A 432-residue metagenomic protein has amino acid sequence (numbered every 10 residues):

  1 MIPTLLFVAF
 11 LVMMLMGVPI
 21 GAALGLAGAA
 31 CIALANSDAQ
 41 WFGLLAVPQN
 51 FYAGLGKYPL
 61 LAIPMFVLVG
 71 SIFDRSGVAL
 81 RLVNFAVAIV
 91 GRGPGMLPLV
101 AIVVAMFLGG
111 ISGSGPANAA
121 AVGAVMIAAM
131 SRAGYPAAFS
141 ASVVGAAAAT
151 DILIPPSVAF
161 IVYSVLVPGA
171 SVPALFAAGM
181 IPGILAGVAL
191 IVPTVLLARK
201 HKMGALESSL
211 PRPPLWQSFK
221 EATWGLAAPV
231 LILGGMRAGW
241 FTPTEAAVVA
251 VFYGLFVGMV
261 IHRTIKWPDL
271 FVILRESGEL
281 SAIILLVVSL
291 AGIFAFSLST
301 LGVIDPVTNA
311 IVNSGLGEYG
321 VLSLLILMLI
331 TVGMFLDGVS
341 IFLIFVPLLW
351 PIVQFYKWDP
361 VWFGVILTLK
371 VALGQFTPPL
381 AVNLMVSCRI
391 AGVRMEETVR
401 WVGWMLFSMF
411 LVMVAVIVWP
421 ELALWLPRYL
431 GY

Functional and structural regions predicted by a protein language model:
M1-Y432: Alpha-helical transmembrane segments of multi-pass membrane transport proteins
